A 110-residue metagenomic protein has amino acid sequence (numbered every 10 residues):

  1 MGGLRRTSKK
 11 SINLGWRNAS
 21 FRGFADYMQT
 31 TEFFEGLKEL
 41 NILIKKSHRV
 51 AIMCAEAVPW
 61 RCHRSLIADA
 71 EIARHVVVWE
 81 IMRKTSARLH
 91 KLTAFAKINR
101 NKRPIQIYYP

Functional and structural regions predicted by a protein language model:
M1-P110: Residues lining hydrophobic/aromatic ligand-binding pockets adjacent to catalytic sites
